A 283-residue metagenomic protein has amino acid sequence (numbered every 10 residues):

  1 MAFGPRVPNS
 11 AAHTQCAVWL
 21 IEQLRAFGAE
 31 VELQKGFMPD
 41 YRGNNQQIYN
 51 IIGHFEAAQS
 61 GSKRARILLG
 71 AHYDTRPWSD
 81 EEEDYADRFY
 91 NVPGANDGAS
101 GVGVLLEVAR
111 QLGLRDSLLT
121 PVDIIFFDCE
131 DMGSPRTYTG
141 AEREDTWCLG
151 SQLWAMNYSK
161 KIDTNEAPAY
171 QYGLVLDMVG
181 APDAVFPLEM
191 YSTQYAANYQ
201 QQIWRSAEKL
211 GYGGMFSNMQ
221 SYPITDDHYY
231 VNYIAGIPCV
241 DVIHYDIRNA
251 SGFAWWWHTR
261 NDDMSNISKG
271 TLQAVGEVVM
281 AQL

Functional and structural regions predicted by a protein language model:
A2-G61: A non-catalytic alpha/beta surface segment that caps or lines the substrate-entry region of metallo-dependent hydrolase
R6-A17, N44-Q46, G94-V102, R115 (+5 more regions): Solvent-exposed, acidic/flexible segments
R6-P8, F37-Y41, Q59, Y73-P77 (+4 more regions): Solvent-exposed loop/turn segments at secondary-structure junctions within structured extracellular/periplasmic domains
A11-A26, S100-E107, L149-L153, N157 (+6 more regions): Extracytoplasmic/secreted proteins, especially bacterial periplasmic and envelope-associated proteins
E32-L33, I52-H54, R66-G70, G94 (+4 more regions): Structural recognition of the beta-strand scaffold that forms the well-ordered cores of secreted hydrolase catalytic
K35, Y172, V179-L283: Active-site-adjacent substrate-binding region of metalloamidase/peptidase-like peptide-processing proteins
N44-Q47, Q59-K63, D116-L119, N165-P168 (+1 more regions): Extracellular/periplasmic catalytic domains that process cell-envelope and extracellular macromolecules
F89-N198: Acidic/histidine-rich catalytic neighborhood of metal-dependent amide-processing enzymes
